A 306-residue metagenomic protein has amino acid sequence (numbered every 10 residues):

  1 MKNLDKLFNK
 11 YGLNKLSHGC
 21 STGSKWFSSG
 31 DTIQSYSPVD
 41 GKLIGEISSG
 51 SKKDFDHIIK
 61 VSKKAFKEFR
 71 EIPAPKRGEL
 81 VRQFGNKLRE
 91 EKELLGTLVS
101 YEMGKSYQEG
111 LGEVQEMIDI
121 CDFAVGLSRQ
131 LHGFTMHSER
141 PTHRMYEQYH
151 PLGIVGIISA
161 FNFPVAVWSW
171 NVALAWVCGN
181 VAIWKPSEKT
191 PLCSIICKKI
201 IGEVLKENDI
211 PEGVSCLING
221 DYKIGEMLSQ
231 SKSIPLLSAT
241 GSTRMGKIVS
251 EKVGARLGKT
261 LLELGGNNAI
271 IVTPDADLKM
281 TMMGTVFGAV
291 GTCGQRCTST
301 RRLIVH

Functional and structural regions predicted by a protein language model:
M1-E46, E79, Q83, G133-S159: Terminal low-complexity tails and localization/encapsulation signals of metabolic enzymes
G41, R77, V99, C121 (+5 more regions): Residue-level signal for inorganic ion chemistry
K42-L131, T142: Glycine-rich loop-to-alpha-helix module at the N-terminal edge of alpha/beta enzyme cores
F134-N208, L257: Conserved small-residue-rich beta-alpha loop and adjacent elements that most often cradle the phosphate/pyrophosphate
R144-M145, C216-P235: A structured beta-alpha segment of the ubiquitous adenosine-cofactor-binding alpha/beta core
K185-S187, N219, T273-P274: Short beta->alpha connector loops at strand-helix junctions that form conserved, small/polar/Pro-enriched
I195-E203, Y222-S231, R244-A255, I271-D275: Active-site pre-lysine segment of PLP-dependent enzymes
R244-H306: ALDH superfamily catalytic-core signature
